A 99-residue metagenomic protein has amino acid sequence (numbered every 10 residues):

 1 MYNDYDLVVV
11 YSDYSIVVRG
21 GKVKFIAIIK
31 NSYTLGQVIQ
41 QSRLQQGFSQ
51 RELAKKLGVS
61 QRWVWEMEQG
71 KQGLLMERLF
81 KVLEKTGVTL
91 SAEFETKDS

Functional and structural regions predicted by a protein language model:
M1-T34, T89, F94-S99: N-terminal flexible/basic segments that precede or flank functional cores
N3, Q37-E52, K56, K81: Short basic helix-loop element that most often maps to the first helix and adjoining turn of HTH DNA-binding modules
I26-A27, Q37, E66-M67: Short, contiguous strand/loop micro-motifs
N31, W63-E66, L79: Residue-level recognition of specific faces of alpha-helices
G58-Q72: Recognition helix of helix-turn-helix/homeodomain-like DNA-binding domains that insert into the DNA major groove
L75-E93: DNA major-groove recognition helix of helix-turn-helix/homeodomain DNA-binding modules
